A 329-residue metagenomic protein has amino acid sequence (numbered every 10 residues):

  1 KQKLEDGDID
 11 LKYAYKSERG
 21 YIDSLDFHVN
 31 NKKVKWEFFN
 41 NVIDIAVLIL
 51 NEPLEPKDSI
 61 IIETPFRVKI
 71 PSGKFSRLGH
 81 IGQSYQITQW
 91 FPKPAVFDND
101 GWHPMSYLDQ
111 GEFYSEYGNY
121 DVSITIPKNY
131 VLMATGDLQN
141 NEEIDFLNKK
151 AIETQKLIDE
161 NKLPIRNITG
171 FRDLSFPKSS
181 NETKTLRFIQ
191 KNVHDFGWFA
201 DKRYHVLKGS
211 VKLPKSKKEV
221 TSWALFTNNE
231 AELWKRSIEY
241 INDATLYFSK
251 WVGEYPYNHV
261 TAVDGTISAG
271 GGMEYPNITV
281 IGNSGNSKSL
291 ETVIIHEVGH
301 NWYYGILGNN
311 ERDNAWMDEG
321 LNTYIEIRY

Functional and structural regions predicted by a protein language model:
K1, I62-T64, I124: Short, well-ordered beta-strand segments enriched in hydrophobic/aromatic residues
Q2-D6, R67-Y120, N140-N141, S210-K212: Glycine/proline-rich low-complexity spacer/linker segments in large multi-domain proteins
G7-Q83, F171-L186: A surface-exposed beta-strand-loop module
Y13, V47-N51, T227-R236, E311-R312: Second-shell loop/turn segments in exported
N30, R67, S123-T125, Y247-W251 (+4 more regions): Structured segments of extracytoplasmic/periplasmic soluble domains in secreted or envelope-associated proteins
S72-I81, M133-G136, W198-D201, G272-Y275 (+3 more regions): Short, solvent-exposed loop/turn and secondary-structure capping segments
V96-D98, W102, G111-I295, Y324: Hydrophobic helix-coil surface modules that form long, contiguous segments used for peptide/substrate interaction
T279-Y329: Zinc-dependent metallopeptidase catalytic helix centered on the HExxH motif and its immediate flanking segment
